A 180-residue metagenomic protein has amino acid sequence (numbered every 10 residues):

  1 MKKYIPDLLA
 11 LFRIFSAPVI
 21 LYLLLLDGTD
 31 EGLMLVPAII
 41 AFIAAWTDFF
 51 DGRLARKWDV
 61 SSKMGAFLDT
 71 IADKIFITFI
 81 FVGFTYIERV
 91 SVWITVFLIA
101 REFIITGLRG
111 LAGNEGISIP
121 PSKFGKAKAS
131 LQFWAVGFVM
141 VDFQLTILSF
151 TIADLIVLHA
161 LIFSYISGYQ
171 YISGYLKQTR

Functional and structural regions predicted by a protein language model:
M1-R180: Alpha-helical transmembrane bundles and membrane-interface segments of multipass inner-membrane proteins
